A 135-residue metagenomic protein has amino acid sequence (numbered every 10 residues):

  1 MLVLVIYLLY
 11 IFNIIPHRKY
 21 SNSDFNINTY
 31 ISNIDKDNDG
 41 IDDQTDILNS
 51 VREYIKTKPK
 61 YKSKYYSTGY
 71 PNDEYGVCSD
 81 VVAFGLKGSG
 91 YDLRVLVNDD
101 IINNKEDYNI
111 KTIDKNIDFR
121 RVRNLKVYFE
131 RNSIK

Functional and structural regions predicted by a protein language model:
M1-I11: Hydrophobic membrane-insertion alpha-helices, especially the h-region of bacterial N-terminal signal peptides
I11-K19: Sec-dependent signal peptide cleavage junction
Y20-N49: N-terminal low-complexity, Pro/Thr/Ser-rich intrinsically disordered segments that act as propeptides or flexible
D37-I41, I102-K135: ...with weaker cross-activation on analogous glycine-rich loops/strands in unrelated enzymes
G40-K60, N103: Mature, folded catalytic cores of secreted/periplasmic enzymes
Q44, L48-R52, S79, A83 (+1 more regions): Extracytoplasmic/secreted envelope proteins and their assembly/folding machinery, especially bacterial periplasmic
T57-D73, S89-I102: Surface-exposed patches in mature extracellular/periplasmic domains of secreted proteins
P71-L86: Active-site nucleophilic cysteine motif
